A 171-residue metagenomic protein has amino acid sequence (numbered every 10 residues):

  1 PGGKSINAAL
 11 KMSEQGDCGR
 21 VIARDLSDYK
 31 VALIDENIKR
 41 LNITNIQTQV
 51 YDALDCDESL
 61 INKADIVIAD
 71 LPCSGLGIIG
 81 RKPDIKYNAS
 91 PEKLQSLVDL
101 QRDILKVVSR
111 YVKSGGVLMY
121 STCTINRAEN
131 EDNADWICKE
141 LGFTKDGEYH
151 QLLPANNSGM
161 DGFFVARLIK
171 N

Functional and structural regions predicted by a protein language model:
P1-G16: Conserved SAM-binding loop of SAM-dependent methyltransferases across substrates and taxa, primarily the Class I
M12, I38-K39, C138-L141: Conserved hydrophobic residues forming the short capping helix/wall of the S-adenosyl-L-methionine
S13-G16, I43, V112-S114: Helix-to-beta-strand junctions that scaffold the AdoMet/dcAdoMet cofactor pocket in Class I SAM-dependent enzymes
G16-R24: Short beta-strand element of Class I
R24-L33, I85-V112: Glycine-rich S-adenosyl-L-methionine
R24-N62: S-adenosyl-L-methionine
L54-I68, P72-S74, Q95, R102 (+1 more regions): C-terminal catalytic and target-recognition region of SAM-dependent MTase-like enzymes, primarily methyltransferases
G75-Y87, C123: Conserved P-loop NTPase nucleotide-binding/switch module
